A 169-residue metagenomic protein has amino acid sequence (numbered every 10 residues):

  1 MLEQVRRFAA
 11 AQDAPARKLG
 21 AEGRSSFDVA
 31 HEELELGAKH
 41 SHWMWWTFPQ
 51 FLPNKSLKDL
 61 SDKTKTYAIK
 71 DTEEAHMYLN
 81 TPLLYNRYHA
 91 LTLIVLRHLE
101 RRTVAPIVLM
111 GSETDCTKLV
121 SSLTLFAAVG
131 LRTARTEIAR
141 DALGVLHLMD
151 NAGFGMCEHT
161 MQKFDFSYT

Functional and structural regions predicted by a protein language model:
M1-K118: Conserved, aromatic- and glycine-enriched, well-ordered alpha/beta core segments that occur as contiguous structural
L2-Q4, G20, Y85-T169: A charged, amphipathic interaction segment
